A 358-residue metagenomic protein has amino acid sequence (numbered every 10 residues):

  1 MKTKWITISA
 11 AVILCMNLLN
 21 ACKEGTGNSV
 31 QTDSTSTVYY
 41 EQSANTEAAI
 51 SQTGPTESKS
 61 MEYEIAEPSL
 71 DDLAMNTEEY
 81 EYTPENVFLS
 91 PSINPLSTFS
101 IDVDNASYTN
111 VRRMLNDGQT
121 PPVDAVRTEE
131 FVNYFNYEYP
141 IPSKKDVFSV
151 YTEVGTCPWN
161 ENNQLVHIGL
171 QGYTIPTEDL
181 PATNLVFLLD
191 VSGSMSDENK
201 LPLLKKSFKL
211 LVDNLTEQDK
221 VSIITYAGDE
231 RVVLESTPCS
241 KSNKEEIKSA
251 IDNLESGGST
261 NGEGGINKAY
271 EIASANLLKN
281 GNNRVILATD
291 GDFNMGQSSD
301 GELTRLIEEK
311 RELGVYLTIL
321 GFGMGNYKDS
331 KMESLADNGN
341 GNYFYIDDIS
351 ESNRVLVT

Functional and structural regions predicted by a protein language model:
K2-V147, P158, G301, Y316 (+1 more regions): Pro/Ser/Thr/Gly-rich intrinsically disordered low-complexity regions
K23-T32, V150-T358: Exposed acidic/Ser/Thr-rich ligand/metal-binding surfaces
